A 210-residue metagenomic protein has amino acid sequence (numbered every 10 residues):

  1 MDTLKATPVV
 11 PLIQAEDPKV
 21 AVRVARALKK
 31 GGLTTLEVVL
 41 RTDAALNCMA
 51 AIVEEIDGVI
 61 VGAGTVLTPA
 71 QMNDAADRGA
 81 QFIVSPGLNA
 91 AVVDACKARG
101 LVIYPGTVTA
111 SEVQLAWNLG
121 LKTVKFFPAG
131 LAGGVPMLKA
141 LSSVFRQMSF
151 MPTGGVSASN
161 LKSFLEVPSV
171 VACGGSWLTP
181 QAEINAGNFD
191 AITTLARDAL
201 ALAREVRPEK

Functional and structural regions predicted by a protein language model:
M1-Q81, A98, Q147, A158 (+1 more regions): Conserved N-terminal beta1-alpha1 strand-loop-helix module at the mouth
P8-I13, L36-V38, V61-G64, I83-V84 (+4 more regions): Hydrophobic faces of well-ordered beta-strands that scaffold small-molecule active sites in alpha/beta enzyme cores
A21, M49-V53, W117, L138 (+1 more regions): Distinct, well-ordered alpha-helical segments
R26, F126, A132-K139, S143-V144 (+4 more regions): Mobile acidic interaction elements
T68-R78, S111-L119, P136, S142 (+1 more regions): Catalytic cores of alpha/beta
F82, P86-V92, K125-V135, S169-A191: Glycine-rich phosphate-binding active-site loops on the catalytic face of alpha/beta enzymes
N89-A132: Histidine/lysine/aspartate-rich catalytic loop segments that bind and position anionic ligands
C96-K97, I103, G134-F145, P152: CoA-thioester-processing core
